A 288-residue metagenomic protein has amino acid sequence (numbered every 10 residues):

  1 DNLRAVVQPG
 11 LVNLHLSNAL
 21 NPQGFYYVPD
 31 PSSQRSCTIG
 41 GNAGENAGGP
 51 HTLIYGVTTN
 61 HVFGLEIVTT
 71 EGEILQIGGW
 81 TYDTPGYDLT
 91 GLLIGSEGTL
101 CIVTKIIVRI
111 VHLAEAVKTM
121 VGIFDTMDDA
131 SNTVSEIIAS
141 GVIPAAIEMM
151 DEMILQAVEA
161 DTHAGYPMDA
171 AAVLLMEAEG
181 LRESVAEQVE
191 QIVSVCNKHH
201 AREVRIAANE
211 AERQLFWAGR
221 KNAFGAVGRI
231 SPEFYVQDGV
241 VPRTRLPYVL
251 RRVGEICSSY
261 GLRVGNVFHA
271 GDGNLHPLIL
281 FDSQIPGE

Functional and structural regions predicted by a protein language model:
D1-E148: FAD-binding subdomain of flavoenzyme oxidoreductases
V108-H112, K118-G287: C-terminal substrate-recognition/cap domain of FAD-linked oxidoreductases
